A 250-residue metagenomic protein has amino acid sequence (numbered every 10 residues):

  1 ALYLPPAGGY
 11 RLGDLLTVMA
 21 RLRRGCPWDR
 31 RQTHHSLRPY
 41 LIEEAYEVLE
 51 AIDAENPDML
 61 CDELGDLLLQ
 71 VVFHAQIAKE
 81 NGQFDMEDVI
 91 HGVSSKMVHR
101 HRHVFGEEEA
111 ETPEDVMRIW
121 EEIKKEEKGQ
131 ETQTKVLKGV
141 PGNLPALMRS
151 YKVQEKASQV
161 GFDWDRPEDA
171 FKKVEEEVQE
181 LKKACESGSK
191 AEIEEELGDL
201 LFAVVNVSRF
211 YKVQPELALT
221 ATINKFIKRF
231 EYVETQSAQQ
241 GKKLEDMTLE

Functional and structural regions predicted by a protein language model:
A1-L2, P6-E63, L69-L197, L201-E250: Flexible "arm" and connector segments at domain edges
